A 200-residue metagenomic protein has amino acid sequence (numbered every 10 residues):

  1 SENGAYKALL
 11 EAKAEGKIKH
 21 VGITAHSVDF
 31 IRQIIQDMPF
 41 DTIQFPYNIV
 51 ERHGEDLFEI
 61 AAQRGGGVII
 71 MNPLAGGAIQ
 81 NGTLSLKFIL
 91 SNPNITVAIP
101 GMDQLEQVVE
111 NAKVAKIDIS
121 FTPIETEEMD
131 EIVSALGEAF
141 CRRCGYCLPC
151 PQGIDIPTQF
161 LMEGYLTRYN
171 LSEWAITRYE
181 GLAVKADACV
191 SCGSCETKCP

Functional and structural regions predicted by a protein language model:
S1-F58, A62-I69, L74-G77: Glycine/proline-rich, positively charged, aromatic-decorated active-site loop/lid region on the catalytic face
D56-I70, L74-P200: Structured C-terminal cap/extension of enzyme domains
